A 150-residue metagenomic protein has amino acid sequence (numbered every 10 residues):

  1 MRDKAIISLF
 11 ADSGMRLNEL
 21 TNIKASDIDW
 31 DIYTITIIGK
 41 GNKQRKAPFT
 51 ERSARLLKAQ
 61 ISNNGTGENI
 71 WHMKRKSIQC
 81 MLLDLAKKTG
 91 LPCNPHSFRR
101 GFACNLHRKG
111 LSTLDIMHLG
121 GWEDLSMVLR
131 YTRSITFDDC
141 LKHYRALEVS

Functional and structural regions predicted by a protein language model:
M1-S150: Conserved catalytic core of the tyrosine transesterase superfamily
